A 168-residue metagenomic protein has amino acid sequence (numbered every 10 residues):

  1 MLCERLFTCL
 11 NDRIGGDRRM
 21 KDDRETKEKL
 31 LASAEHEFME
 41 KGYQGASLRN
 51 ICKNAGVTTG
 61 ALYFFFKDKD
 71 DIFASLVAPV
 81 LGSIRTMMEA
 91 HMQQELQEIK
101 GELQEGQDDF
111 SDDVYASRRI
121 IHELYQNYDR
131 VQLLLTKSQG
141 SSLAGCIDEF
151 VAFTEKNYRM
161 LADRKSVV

Functional and structural regions predicted by a protein language model:
M1-D23: N-terminal intrinsically disordered/low-complexity leader segments
K29, S33, E37-D71, S75: Helix-turn-helix
E37, S83, E123, N157: Short alpha-helical functional segments enriched in proximate histidine and acidic residues
L76-D113: Amphipathic alpha-helical linker/stalk segments
E98-K156: Short secondary-structure transition hinges
V167: Conserved small/polar residues in nucleotide/adenosyl-binding loops
